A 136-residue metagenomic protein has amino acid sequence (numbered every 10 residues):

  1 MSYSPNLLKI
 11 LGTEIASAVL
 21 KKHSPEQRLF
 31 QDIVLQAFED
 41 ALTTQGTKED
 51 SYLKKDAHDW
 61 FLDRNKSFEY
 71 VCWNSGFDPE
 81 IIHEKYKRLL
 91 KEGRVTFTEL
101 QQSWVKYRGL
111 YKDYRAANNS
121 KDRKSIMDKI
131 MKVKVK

Functional and structural regions predicted by a protein language model:
M1-K136: Charged interaction scaffolds used for protein-protein
